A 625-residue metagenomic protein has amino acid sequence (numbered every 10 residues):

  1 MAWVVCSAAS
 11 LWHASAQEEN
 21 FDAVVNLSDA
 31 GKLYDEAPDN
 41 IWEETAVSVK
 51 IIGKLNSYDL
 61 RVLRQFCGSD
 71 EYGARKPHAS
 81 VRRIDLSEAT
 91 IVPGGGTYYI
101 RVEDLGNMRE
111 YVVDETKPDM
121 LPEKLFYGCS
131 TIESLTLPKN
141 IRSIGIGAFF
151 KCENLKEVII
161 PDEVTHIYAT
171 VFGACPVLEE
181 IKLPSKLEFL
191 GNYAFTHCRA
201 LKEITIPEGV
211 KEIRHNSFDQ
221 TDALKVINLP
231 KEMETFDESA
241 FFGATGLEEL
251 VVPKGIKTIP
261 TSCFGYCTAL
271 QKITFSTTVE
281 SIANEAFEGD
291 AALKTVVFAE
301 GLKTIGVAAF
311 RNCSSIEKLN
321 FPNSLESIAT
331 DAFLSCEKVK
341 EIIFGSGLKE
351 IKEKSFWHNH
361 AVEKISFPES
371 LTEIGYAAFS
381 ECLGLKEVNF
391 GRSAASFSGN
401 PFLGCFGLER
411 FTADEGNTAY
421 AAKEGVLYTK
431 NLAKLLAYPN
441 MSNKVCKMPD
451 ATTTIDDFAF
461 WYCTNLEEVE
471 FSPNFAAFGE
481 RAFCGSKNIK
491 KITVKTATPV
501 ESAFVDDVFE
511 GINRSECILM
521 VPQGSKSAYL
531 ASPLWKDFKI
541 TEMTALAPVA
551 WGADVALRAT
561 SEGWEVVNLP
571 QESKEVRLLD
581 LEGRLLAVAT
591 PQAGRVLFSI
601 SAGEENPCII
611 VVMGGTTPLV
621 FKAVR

Functional and structural regions predicted by a protein language model:
M1-E18: Bacterial Sec-dependent N-terminal signal peptides
A14-E36: Boundary/junction segments of secreted and surface-exposed precursor proteins
S15-D22, I540-A553: Low-complexity, Pro/Thr/Ser/Gly/Ala-rich linker/spacer regions in secreted, extracellular modular proteins
N20-S28, A46-L55, G73-G96, E103-D119 (+19 more regions): Structural signature of tandem-repeat unit edges
K32-W42, D59-G68, G73, I342 (+6 more regions): Short, T/G/N/S-enriched strand-turn elements that build extracellular solenoid repeat scaffolds
V62-D70, R101-D104, V505-E510, S527-K539: Short, aromatic/basic amphipathic alpha-helical patches
E123-L125, G145-A148, Y168-G173, G191-A194 (+12 more regions): Consensus positions within tandem repeat domains that build extended binding/scaffold surfaces
A547-R625: C-terminal outer-membrane/trafficking sorting elements
